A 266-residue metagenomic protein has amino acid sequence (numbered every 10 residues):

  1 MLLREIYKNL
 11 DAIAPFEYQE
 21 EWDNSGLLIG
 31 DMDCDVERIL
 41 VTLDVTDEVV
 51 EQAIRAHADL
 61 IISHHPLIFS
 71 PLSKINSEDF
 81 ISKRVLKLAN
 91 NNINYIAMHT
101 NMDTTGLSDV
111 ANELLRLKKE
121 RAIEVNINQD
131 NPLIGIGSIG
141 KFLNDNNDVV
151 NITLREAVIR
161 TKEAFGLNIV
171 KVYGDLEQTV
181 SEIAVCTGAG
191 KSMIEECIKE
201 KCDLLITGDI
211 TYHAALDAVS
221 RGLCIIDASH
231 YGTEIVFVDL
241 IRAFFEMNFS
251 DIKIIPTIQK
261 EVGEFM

Functional and structural regions predicted by a protein language model:
M1-M266: Hydrophobic structural segments
